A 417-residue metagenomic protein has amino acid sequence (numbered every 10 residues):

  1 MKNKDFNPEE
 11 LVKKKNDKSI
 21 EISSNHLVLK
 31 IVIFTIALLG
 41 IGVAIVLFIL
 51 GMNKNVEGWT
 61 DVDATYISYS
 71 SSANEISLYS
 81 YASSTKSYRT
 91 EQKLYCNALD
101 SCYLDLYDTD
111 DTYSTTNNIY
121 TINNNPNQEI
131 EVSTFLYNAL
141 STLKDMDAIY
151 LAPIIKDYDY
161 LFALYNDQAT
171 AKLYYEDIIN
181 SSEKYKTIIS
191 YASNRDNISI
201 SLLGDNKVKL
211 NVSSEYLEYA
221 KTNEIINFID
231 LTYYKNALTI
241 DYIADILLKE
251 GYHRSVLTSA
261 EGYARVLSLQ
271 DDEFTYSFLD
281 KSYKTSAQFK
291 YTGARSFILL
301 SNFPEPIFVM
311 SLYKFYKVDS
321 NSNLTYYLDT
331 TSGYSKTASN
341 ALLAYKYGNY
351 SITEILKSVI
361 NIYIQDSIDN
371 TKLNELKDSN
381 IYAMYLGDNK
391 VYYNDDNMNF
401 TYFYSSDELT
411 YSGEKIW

Functional and structural regions predicted by a protein language model:
K2-W417: Mature catalytic core of soluble alpha/beta enzymes
